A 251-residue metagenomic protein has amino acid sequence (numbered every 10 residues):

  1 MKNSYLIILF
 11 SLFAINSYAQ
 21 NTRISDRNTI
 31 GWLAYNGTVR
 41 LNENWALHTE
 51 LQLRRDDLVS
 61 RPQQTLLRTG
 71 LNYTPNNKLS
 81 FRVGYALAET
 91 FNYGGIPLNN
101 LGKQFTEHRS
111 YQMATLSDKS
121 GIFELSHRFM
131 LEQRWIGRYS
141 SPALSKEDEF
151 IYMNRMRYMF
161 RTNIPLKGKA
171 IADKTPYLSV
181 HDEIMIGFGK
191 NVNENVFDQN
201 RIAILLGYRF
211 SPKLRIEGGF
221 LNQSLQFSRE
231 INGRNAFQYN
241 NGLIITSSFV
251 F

Functional and structural regions predicted by a protein language model:
Q20-D26, W45-V59, V83-E89, L131-Q133 (+2 more regions): Transmembrane beta-strand segments that form the barrel wall of outer-membrane beta-barrel proteins
N21-T22, L53-D57, P97-L101, A143-F150 (+2 more regions): Extracellular loop and loop/strand-boundary signature of outer-membrane beta-barrel proteins
R27-G31, Q63-T65, T106-S110, F150-Y158 (+2 more regions): Residues that define the transmembrane beta-barrel architecture of outer-membrane proteins
V39, Y73, Y85, L116-D118 (+3 more regions): Residue-level signature of outer-membrane beta-barrel architecture
E43-N44, K78, K119-S126, L166-P176 (+1 more regions): Short loop/turn motifs that connect adjacent beta-strands in outer-membrane beta-barrel proteins
L47-T49, F81-V83, F123-F129, M156 (+3 more regions): Transmembrane beta-strands of outer-membrane beta-barrel proteins
A114, Y239-F251: Outer-membrane beta-barrel "beta-signal"
M130-R215, Q223-S224, F251: Outer-membrane beta-barrel transmembrane domain signature
